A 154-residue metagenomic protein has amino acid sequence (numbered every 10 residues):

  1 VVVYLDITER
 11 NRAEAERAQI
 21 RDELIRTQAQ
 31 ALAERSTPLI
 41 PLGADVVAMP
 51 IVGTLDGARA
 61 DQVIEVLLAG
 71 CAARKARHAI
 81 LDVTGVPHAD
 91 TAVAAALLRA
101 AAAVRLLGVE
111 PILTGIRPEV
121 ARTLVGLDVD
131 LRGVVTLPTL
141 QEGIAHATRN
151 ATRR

Functional and structural regions predicted by a protein language model:
V1-D6: PAS-family sensory domains
A13-I20, L24: PAS/GAF-family sensory domains
L42-V63: STAS-typified acidic loop motif
G57-R77: A short, well-ordered alpha-helical element
C71-V93: Short, glycine-/small-residue-enriched flexible loop/hinge segments at domain edges that mediate gating
G85-D130: Amphipathic alpha-helical interaction surfaces in cytosolic regulatory modules
V134-G143: Short acidic-hydrophobic, aromatic-tinged amphipathic segments that line or gate anion-handling sites
